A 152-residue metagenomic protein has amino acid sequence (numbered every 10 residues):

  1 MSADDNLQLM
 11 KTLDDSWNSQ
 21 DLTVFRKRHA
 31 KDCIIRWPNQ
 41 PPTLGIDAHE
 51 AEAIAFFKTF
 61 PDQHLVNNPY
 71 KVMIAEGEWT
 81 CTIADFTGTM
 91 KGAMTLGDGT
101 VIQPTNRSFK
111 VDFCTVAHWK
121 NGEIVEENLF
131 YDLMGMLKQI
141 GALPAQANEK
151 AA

Functional and structural regions predicted by a protein language model:
M1-A152: C-terminal and inter-domain tail/linker signature
